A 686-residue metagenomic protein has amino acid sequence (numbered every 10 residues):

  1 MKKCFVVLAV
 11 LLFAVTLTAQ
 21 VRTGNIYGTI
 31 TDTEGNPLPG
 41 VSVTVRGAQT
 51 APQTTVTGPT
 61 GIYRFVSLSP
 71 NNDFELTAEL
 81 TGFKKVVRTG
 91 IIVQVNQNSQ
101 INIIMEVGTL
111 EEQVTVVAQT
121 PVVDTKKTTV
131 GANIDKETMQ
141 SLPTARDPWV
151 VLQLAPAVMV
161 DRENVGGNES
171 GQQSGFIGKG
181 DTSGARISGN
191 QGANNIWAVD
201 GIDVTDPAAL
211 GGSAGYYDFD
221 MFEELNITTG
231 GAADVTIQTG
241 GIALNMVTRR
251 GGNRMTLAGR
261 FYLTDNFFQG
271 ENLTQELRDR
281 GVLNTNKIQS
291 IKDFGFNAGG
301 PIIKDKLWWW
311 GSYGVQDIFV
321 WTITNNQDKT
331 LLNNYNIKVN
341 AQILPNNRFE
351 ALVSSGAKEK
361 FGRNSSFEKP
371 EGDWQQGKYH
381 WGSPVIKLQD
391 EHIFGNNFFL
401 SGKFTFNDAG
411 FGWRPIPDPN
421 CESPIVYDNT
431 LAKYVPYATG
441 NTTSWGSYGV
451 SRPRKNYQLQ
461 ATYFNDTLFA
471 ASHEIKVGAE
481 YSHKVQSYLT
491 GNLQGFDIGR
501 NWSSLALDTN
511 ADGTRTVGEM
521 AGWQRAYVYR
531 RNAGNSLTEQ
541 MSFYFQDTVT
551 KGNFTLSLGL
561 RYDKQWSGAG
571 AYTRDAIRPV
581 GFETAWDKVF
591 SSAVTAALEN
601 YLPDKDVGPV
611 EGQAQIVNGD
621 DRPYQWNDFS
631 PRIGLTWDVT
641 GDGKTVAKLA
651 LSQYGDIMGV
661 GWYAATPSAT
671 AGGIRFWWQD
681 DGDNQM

Functional and structural regions predicted by a protein language model:
C4-V7, A14-D135: Periplasm-facing N-terminal accessory domains of Gram-negative outer-membrane beta-barrel systems
R64, K84-R250, Q269, R278-L283 (+3 more regions): Periplasmic N-terminal accessory/gating domains of Gram-negative outer-membrane beta-barrel systems
V116, I187, M246, F296-G300 (+6 more regions): Residues on the lipid-exposed face of transmembrane beta-strands in outer-membrane beta-barrel proteins
A118, G259-D265, G311-V315, A351-S355 (+4 more regions): Transmembrane beta-barrel strands of outer-membrane/channel proteins
A145, G192, F222, A232 (+8 more regions): Outer-membrane beta-barrel channels and translocator barrels
D161, S174-F176, A571-M686: Solvent-exposed loop/turn elements at secondary-structure boundaries
T256, N286-K360, K378-S401, P631: Transmembrane beta-barrel wall of Gram-negative outer-membrane proteins
L331, P345-Q546: Replace "related TpsB outer-membrane translocases also match" with "some related outer-membrane beta-barrels such as
